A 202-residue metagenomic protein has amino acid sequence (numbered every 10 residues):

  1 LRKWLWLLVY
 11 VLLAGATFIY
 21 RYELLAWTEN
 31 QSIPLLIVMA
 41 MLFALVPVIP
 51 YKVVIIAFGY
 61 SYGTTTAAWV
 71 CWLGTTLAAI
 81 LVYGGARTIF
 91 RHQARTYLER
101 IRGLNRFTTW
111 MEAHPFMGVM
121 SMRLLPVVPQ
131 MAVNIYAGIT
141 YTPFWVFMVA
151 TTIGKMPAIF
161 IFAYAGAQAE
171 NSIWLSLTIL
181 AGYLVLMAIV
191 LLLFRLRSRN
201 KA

Functional and structural regions predicted by a protein language model:
L1-M39, W72-V133, I139-W145, N171-S176 (+2 more regions): Membrane-interfacial helix-loop-helix
A40-S61, T65-T66, V127-N134, W145 (+1 more regions): Transmembrane helix boundary and interhelical junction motifs in multipass membrane proteins
A44, V48, C71, Y97: Short gly/ser-rich anion-binding loops that grip negatively charged ligand groups
V53-Y60, V70, M120-M122, V133-A137 (+1 more regions): Generic transmembrane alpha-helix signature in multi-pass membrane proteins, especially transporters/channels
Y62-G63, I89, I161, E170: Generic helix-packing signal
T151-A181: Alpha-helical transmembrane segments and their immediate juxtamembrane interface regions
